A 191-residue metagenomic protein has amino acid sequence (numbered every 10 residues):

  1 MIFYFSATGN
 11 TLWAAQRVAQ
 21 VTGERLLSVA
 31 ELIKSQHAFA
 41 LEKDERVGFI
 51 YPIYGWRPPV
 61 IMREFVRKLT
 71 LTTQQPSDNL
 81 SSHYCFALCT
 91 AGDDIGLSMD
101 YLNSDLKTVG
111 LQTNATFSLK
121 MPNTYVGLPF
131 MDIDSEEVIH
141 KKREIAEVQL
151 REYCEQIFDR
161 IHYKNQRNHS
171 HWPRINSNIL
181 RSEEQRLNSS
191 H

Functional and structural regions predicted by a protein language model:
I2, E24-L26, T113-T116: Conserved beta-strand scaffold positions in the cores of enzyme catalytic domains, especially in NTP/NDP-utilizing
I2-R17: N-terminal beta1-alpha1 ligand-phosphate binding loop
A15-R25, K107-V109: Short helix-loop-beta junction
A30-T124: Helix-loop-strand module that forms the ligand-binding subsite of alpha/beta enzymes
T124-W172: Glycine-rich phosphate/pyrophosphate-binding loop and the adjoining helix
H171-S182: N-terminal pre-core extensions flanking Radical SAM catalytic domains
E184-S189: Conserved small/polar residues in nucleotide/adenosyl-binding loops
